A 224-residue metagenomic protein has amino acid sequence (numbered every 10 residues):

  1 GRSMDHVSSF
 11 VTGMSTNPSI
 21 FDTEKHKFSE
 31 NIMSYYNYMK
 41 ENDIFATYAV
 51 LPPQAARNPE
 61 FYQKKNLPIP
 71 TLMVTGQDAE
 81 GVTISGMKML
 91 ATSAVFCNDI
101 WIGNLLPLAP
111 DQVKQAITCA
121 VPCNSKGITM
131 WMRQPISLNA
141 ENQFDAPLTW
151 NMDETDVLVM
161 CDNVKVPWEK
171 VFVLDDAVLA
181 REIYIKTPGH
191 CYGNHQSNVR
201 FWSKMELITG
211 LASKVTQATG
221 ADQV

Functional and structural regions predicted by a protein language model:
G1, P18, Y36-D43, S125 (+3 more regions): Structural signal for hydrophobic packing residues in well-ordered secondary-structure cores of soluble enzyme domains
G1-A46: Internal helix-loop-helix
D22, H26-M33, N42, D78 (+4 more regions): Short, amphipathic alpha-helical segments
E30, S34, V95, K114 (+2 more regions): Generic recognition of stable, solvent-exposed alpha-helical segments in well-folded globular domains
Y48, P53-R200: FAD-binding core of flavoproteins
H195-V224: Alpha-helical interface subdomain recognition
